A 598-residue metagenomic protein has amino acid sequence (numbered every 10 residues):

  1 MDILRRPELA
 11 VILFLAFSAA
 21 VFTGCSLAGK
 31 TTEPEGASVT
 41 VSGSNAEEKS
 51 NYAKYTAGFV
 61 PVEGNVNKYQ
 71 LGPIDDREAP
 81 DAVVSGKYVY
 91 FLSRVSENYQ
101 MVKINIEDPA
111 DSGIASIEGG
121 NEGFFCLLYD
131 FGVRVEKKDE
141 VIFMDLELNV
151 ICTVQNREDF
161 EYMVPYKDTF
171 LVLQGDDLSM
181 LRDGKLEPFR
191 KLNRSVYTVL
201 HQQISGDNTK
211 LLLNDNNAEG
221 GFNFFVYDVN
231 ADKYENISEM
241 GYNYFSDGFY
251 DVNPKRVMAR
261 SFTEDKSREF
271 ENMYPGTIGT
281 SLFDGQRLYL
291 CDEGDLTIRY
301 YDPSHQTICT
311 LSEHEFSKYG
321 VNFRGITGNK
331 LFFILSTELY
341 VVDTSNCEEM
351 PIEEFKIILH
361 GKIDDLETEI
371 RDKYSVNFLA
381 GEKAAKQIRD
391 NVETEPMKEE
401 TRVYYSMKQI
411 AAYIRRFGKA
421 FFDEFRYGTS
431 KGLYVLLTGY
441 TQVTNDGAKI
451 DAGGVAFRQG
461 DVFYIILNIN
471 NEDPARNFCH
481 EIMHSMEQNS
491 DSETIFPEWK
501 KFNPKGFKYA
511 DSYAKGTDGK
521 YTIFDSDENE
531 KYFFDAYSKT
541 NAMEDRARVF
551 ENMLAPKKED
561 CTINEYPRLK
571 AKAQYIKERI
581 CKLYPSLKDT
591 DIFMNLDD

Functional and structural regions predicted by a protein language model:
V21-G24: C-terminal motif of bacterial Sec signal peptides marking the signal peptidase cleavage site
G29-P73, I352-K383: N-terminal, intrinsically disordered, polar/charged segments of Gram-positive cell-envelope systems that serve as
N51-P73, E97-S116, E140-Q155, D177-L192 (+4 more regions): Surface-exposed loop/turn elements that mediate protein-protein interactions on large endomembrane-trafficking
D76-G86, I117-Y129, E158-K167, S195-G206 (+3 more regions): Repeated scaffold domains used in trafficking and secretory/extracellular systems, primarily beta-propellers
D81-R94, F124-K137, D168-L173, T209-D215 (+4 more regions): Short beta-strand elements that form the blades of beta-propeller/WD-repeat-like and other beta-sheet-rich scaffold
Y319-P351: Blade-level signature of beta-propeller repeat domains, shared across WD40, Kelch, NHL, RCC1 and BNR/Asp-box propellers
F378-A380, Q387-G460: Auxiliary, metal-adjacent structural segments of Zn-dependent hydrolase domains
S430-D598: Active-site-flanking segments in enzyme catalytic domains
